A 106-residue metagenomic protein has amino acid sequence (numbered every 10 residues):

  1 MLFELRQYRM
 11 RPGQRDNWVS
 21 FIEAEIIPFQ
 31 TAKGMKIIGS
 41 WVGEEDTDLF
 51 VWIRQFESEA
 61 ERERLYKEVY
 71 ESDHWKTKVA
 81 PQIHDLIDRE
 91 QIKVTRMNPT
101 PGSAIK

Functional and structural regions predicted by a protein language model:
M1-E4: Short structural boundary motif marking the start of a folded domain
Q7-Y8, G43, D48-E61: Accessory recognition modules or surfaces
R9-V19: Short, surface-exposed ligand-recognition loops at beta-strand->loop->(often short) alpha-helix junctions that present
M10-P12, S58, R96-P99: Non-catalytic surface loops within mature trypsin-like serine protease
R15, T47, E61, P99-G102: Generic "edge-of-domain/loop-turn" microfeature
N17-G39, Q55-T95: An amphipathic, aromatic/His-enriched active-site/gating alpha helix that lines ligand/cofactor pockets
R89-Q91, M97-K106: Acidic/histidine-enriched, glycine/proline-rich intrinsically disordered or flexible terminal extensions
